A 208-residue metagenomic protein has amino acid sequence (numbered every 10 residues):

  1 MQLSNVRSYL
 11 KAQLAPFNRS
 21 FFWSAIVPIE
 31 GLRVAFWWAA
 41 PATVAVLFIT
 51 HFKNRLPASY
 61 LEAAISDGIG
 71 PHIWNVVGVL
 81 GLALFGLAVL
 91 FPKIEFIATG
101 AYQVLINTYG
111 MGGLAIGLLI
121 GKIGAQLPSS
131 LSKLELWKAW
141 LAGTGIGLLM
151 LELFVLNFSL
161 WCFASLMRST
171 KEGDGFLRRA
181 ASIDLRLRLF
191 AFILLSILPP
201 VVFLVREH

Functional and structural regions predicted by a protein language model:
M1-I116, A181-R188: N-terminal first transmembrane alpha-helix
V46-L47, G117-L119, I197-P200: Aromatic-anchored segments of alpha-helical transmembrane domains
A58-S66, I123-T144, K171-F176, E207-H208: Interfacial non-cytosolic loop connecting adjacent transmembrane helices
I69-V76, E135-L148, L185-A191: Hydrophobic alpha-helical transmembrane segments
V79-E95, E152-T170: Membrane-water interface of transmembrane alpha-helices
L105-A164: Membrane-proximal helix-loop-helix units in multi-pass membrane proteins
S165-L195: Interfacial loop-to-transmembrane junctions
S196-H208: Juxtamembrane boundary at the C-terminal end of a transmembrane helix
